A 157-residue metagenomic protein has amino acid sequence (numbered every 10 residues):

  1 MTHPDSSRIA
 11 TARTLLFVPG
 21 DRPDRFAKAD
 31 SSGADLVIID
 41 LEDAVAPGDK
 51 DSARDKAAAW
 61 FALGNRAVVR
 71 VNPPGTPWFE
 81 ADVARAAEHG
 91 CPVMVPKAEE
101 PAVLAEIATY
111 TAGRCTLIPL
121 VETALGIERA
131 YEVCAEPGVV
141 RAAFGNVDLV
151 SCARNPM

Functional and structural regions predicted by a protein language model:
D5-M157: Conserved alpha/beta-domain cores
